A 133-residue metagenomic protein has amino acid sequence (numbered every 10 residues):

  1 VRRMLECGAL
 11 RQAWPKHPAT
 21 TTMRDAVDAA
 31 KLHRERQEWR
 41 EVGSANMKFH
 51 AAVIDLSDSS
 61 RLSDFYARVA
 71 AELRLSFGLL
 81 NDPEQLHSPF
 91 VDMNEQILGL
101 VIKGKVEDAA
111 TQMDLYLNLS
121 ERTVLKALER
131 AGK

Functional and structural regions predicted by a protein language model:
R2-M4, G8, Q12-G78, F90-L100 (+1 more regions): Conserved amphipathic alpha-helical segments that form helical-bundle/coiled-coil interaction surfaces
L86-S88: Active-site loop of classical SDR/Rossmann-like NAD(P)-dependent oxidoreductases, centered on the catalytic Tyr-X3-Lys
G104: Residue-level signal for the nucleotide or nucleotide-sugar donor/cofactor binding architecture
N118-A127: Short arginine-rich
E129-K133: …primarily DNA-binding HTH/wHTH and HhH modules…
